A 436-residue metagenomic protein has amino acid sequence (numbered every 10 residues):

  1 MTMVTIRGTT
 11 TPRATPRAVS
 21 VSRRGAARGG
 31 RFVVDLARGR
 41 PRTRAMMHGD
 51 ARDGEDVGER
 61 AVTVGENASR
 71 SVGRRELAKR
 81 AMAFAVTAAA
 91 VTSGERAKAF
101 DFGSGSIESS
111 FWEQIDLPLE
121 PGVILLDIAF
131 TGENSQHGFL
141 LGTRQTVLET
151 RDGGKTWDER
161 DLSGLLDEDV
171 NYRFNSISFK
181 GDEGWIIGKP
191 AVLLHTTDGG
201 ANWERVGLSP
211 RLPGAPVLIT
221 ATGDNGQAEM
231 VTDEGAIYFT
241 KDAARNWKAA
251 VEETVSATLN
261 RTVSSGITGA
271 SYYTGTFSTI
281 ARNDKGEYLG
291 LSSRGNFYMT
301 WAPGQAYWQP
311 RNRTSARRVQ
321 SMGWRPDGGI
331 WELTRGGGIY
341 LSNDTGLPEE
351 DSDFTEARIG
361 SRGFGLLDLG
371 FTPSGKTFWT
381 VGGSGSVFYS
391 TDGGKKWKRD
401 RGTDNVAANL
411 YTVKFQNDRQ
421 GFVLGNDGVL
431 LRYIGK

Functional and structural regions predicted by a protein language model:
M1-E66: N-terminal chloroplast transit peptides
V19-V21, A68-R70, T92, T196: Intrinsically disordered, low-complexity segments enriched in Ser/Pro/Gly/Ala and basic residues
R23, G29, R80, A85-V86: A periodicity- and composition-biased signal for non-globular, repetitive helical segments
V62-F84: N-terminal secretory signal peptides and thylakoid transit peptides that target proteins across membranes
E76-F84, E95-K436: Residue-level hotspots at or immediately adjacent to binding/recognition sites across diverse folds
A88-G94: Hydrophobic h-region of N-terminal signal peptides that target proteins for export in Gram-negative bacteria
